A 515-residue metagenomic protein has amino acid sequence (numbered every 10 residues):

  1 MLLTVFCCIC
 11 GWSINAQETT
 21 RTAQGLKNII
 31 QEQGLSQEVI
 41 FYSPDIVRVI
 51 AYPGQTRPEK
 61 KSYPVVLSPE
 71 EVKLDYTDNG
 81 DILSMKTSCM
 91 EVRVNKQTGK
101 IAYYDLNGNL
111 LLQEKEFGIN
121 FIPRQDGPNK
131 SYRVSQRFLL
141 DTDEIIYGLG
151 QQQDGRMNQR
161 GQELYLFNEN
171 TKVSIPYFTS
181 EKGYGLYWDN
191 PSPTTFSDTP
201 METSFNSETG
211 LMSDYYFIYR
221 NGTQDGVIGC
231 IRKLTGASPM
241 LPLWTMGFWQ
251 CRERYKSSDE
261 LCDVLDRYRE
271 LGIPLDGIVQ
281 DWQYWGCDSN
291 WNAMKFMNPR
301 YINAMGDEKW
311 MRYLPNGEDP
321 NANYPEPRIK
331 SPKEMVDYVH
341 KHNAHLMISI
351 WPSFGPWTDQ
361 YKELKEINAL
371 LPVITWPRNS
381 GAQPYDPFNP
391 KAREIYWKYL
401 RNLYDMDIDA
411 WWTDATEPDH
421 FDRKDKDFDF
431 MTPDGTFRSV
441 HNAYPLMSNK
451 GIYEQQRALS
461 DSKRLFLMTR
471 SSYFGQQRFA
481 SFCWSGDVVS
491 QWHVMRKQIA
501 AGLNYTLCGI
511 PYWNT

Functional and structural regions predicted by a protein language model:
M1-T19: Bacterial Sec-dependent N-terminal signal peptides
Q17-G25, I40-S84, I122-R124: A low-complexity, Ser/Thr/Gly/Pro-enriched, surface-exposed linker/loop concept that marks segments flanking
I30-G34, T87-C89: Glycine-centered tight beta-turn/hairpin loop motif at sheet-sheet or coil-to-beta transitions
E38-D45, P58-S68, R93-N107, E116: Extended Gly/Ser/Thr-rich low-complexity repeat segments, especially those forming or decorating extracellular
D78-T245, C251-R254, S258-E270, S471: Catalytic and substrate-binding clefts that recognize carbohydrates or anionic sugar/phosphate headgroups
P239-C251, V373-P384: N-terminal small/glycine-rich loop or linker at the start of catalytic domains across soluble metabolic enzymes
D263-Q283: Catalytic domains of carbohydrate-active enzymes, especially glycoside hydrolases
G277-T515: Aromatic- and carboxylate-enriched substrate-binding clefts and catalytic-loop regions of carbohydrate-active enzymes
